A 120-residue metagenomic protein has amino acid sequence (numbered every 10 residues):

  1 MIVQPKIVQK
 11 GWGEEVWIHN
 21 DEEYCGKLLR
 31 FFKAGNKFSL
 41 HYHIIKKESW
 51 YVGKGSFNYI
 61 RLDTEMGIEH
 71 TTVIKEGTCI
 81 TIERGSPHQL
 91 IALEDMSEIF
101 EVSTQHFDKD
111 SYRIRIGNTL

Functional and structural regions predicted by a protein language model:
M1-L29, K37-S39, T71-T72, R115-L120: A short, N-terminal "cap"/entry segment at the start of jelly-roll beta-barrel domains of the cupin/DSBH fold
V3-Q4, V8-Q9, T64, Q89-L120: Double-stranded beta-helix
N36, I45-K46, S56, S86-P87 (+2 more regions): A generic "binding-loop/recognition-motif" signal
S39-H41, Y59-R61, I80-I82, P87-L93 (+1 more regions): Short beta-strand His + acidic residue motifs that chelate non-heme Fe in jelly-roll/DSBH and cupin folds
Y42-I44, Y51-V52, A92-D95: Short glycine/proline-enriched turns and hinge-like loops at secondary-structure junctions
I45-T64: Glycine- and acidic-residue-biased ligand/ion/polar-headgroup-sensing regions
D63-G85: Short acidic-glycine-tyrosine-enriched beta hairpin
